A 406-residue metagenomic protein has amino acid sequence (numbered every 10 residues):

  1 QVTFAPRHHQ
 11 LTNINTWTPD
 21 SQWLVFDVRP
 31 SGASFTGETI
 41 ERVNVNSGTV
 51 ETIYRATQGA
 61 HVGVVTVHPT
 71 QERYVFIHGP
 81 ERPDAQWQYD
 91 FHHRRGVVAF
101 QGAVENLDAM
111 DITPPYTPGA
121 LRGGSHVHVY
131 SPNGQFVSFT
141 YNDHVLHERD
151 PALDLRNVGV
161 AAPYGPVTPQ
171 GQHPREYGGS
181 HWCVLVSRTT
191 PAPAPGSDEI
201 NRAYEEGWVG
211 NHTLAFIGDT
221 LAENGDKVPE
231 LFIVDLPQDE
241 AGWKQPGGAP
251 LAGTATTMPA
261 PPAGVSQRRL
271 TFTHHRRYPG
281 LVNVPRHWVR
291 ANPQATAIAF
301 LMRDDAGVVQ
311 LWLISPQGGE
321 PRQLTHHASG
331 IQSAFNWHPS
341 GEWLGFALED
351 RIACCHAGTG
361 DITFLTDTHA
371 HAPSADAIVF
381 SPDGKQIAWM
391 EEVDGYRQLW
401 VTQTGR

Functional and structural regions predicted by a protein language model:
Q1-R406: Sequence signature of WD/YWTD-type beta-propeller architectures
